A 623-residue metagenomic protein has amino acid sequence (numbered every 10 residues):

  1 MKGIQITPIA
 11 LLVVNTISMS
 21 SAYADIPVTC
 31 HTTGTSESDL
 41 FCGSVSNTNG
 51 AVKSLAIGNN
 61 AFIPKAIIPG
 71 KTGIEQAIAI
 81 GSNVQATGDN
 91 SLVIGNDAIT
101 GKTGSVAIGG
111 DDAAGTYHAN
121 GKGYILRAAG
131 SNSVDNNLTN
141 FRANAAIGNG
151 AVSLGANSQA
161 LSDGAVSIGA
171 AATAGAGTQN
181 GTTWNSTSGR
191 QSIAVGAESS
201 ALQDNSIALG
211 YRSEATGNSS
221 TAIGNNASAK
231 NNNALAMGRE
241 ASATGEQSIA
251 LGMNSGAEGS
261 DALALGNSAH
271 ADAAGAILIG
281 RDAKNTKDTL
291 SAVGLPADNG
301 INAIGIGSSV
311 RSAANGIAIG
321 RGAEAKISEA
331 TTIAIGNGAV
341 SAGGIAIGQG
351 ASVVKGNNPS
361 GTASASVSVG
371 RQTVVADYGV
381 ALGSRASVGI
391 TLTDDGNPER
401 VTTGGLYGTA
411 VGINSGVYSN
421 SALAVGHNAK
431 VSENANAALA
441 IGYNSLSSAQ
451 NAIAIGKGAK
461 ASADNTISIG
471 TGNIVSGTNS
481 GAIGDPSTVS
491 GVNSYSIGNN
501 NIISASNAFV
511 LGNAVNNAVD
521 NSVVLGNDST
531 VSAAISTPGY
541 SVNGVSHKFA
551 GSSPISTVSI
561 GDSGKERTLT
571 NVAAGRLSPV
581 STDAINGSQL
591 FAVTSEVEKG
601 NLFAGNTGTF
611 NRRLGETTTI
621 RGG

Functional and structural regions predicted by a protein language model:
M1-G623: Primarily extracellular Gram-negative trimeric autotransporter adhesin
